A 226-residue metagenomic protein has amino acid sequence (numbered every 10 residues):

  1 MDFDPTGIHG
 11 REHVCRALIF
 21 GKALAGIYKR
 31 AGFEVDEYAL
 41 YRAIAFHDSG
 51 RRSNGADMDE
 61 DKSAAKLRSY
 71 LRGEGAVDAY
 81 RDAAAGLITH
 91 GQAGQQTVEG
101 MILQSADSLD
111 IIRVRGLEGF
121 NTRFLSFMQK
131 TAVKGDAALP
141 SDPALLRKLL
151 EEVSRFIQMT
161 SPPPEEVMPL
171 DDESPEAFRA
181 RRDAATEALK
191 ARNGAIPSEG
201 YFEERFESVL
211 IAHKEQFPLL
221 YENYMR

Functional and structural regions predicted by a protein language model:
F3-F33, F46, A93-R226: Divalent metal-dependent phosphate-bond-processing catalytic cores, especially two-metal-ion Mg2+/Mn2+ enzymes that act
R11, D57-M58: Short, conserved micro-motifs enriched in small and acidic residues
R16-L24, M58-G73: An active-site-proximal "capping" alpha-helix that borders the catalytic cofactor pocket
A31-G32, L71-D78: Inter-helical turn/loop segments and adjacent helix faces that build the functional surface of alpha-helical bundle
V35-G55, S63, A84-A93: His-Asp-centered metal-binding catalytic motifs of divalent-metal-dependent phosphohydrolases/nucleases
N54, G73-A76, A93-Q96: Short helix-to-loop capping/linker segments positioned immediately adjacent to catalytic or ligand/cofactor-binding
G55-A56, R115: Short, function-defining helix-loop hinge/capping sites that tune catalysis or transport
V77-A85: Membrane-interface starts of transmembrane alpha-helices
